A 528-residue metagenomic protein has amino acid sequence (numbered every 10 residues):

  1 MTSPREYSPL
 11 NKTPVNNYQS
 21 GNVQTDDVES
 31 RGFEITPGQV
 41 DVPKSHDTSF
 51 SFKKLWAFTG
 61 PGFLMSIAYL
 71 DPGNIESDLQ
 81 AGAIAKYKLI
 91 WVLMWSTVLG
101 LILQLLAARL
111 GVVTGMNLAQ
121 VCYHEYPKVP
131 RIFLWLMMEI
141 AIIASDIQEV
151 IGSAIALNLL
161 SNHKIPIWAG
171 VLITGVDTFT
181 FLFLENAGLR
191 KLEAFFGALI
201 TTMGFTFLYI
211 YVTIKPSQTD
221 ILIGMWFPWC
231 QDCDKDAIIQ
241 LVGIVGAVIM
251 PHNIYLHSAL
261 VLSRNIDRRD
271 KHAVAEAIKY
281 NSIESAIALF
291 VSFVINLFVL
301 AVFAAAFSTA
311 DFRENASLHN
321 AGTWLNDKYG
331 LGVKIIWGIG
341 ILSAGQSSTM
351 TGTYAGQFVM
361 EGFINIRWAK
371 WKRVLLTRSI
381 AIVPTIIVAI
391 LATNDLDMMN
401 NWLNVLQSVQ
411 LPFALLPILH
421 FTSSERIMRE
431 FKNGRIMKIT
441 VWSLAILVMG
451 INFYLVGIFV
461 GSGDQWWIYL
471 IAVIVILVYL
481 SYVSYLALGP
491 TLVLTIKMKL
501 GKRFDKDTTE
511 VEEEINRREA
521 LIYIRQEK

Functional and structural regions predicted by a protein language model:
V23, M65-S66, V92-Y126, L134-A144 (+1 more regions): Juxtamembrane transmembrane-helix boundary signature
G38, P43, S77-A83, L105-P130 (+5 more regions): Flexible loop linkers connecting adjacent transmembrane helices in multi-pass alpha-helical membrane transporters
L55-G73, F207-V299, G340-A344: Hydrophobic, membrane-embedded alpha-helices of multi-pass small-molecule transporters
L101-V113, V261-R264, D270, F290-N320: Extracellular/periplasmic helix-exit of transmembrane alpha-helices
V129, P166-T174, G332-K334, G338 (+3 more regions): Loop-to-transmembrane helix boundary motifs in multi-pass membrane proteins
W135, E139, L160-F183, T201-T206 (+3 more regions): Transmembrane alpha-helical segments of multi-pass small-molecule transport proteins
T178, L182, I200-C230, A247-A259 (+3 more regions): Hydrophobic alpha-helical segments and their helix-loop junctions in multi-pass secondary transporters
F195, W371-S379, M399-I476, L494-E512: C-terminal membrane-solvent junction of multi-pass transporters and transport-like membrane proteins
